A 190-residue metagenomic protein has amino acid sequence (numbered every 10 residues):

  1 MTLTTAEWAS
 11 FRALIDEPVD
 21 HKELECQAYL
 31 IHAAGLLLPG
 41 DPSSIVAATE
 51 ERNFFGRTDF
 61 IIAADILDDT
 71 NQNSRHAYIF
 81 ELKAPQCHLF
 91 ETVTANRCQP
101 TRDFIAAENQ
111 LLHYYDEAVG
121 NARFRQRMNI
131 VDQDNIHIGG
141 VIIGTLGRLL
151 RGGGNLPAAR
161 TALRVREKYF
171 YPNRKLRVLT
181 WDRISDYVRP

Functional and structural regions predicted by a protein language model:
M1-P190: Charged, terminal alpha-helix-loop-beta segments that serve as non-catalytic nucleic-acid engagement and/or assembly
